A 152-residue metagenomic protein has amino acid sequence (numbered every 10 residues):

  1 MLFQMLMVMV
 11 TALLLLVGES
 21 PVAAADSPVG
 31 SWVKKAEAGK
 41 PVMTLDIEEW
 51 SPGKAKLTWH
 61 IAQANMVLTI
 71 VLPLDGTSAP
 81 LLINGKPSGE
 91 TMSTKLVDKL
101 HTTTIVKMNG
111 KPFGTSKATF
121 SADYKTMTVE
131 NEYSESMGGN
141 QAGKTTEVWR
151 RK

Functional and structural regions predicted by a protein language model:
M1-F3: N-terminal secretory signal peptides that target proteins for export/translocation
L6-G18: Bacterial N-terminal signal peptides
A23-K152: Hydrophobic small-molecule pocket/channel-lining residues, especially in calycin-type beta-barrels
